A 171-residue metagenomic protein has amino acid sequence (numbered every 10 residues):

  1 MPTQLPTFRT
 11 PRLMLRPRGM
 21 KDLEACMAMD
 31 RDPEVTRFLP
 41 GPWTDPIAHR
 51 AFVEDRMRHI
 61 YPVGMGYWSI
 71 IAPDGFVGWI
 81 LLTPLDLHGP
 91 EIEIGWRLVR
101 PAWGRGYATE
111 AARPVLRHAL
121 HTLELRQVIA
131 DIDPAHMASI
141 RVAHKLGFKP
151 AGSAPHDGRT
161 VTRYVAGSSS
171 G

Functional and structural regions predicted by a protein language model:
M1-P101, P114-H118, T122, D131 (+1 more regions): GNAT-family acyltransferases
G106-T109: Glycine-rich acyl-CoA binding loop
A130-I140: Conserved beta-strand-loop-alpha-helix junction that forms the acyl-donor binding cleft
A143: Conserved active-site tyrosine of GNAT-family acetyltransferases
L146: Structured interaction and signal-relay segments at domain junctions
